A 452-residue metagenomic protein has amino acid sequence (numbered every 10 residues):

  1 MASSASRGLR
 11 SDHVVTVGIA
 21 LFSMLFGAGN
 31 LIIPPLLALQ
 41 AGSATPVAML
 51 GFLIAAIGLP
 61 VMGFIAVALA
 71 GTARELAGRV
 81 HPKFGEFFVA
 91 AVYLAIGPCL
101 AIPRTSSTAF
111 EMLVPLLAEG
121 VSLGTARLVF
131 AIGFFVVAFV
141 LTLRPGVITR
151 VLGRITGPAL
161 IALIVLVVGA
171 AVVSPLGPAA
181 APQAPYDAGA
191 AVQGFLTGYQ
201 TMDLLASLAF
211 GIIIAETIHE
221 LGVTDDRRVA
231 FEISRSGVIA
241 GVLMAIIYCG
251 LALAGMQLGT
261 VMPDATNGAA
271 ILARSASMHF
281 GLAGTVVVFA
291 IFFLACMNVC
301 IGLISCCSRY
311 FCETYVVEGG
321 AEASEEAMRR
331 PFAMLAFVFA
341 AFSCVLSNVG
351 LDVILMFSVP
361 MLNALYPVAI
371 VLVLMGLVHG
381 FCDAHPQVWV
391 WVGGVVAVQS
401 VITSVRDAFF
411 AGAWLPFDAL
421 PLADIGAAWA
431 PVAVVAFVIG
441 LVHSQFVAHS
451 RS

Functional and structural regions predicted by a protein language model:
R10-L21, P46, K83-I96, A126-I132 (+3 more regions): Select transmembrane alpha-helical segments in multipass membrane proteins
T16-G27, L31, A170-G177, P185-A254 (+3 more regions): Hydrophobic, membrane-embedded alpha-helices of multi-pass small-molecule transporters
L37, S107-A126, H219-E220, C300-F337: Helix-loop-helix connectors at the membrane interface of multi-pass transporters/channels
A68-E75, F134-T156, E220-V223, C344-F357 (+1 more regions): Membrane-water interface regions at transmembrane-helix termini and the short interhelical loops of multi-pass membrane
A73-G78, I247-M297, V359-L362: TM-loop-TM module centered on a large, flexible mid-protein loop between adjacent transmembrane helices in multi-pass
L141-A171, S358-I370, W389-V398: Membrane-interface loop-to-helix entry segments
R144-I155, A191-G194, I214-L243, T260-A273 (+1 more regions): Hydrophobic, small-residue-rich membrane helices and short re-entrant helix-turn-helix hairpins that build
I370-V438, H449-S452: C-terminal membrane-solvent junction of multi-pass transporters and transport-like membrane proteins
